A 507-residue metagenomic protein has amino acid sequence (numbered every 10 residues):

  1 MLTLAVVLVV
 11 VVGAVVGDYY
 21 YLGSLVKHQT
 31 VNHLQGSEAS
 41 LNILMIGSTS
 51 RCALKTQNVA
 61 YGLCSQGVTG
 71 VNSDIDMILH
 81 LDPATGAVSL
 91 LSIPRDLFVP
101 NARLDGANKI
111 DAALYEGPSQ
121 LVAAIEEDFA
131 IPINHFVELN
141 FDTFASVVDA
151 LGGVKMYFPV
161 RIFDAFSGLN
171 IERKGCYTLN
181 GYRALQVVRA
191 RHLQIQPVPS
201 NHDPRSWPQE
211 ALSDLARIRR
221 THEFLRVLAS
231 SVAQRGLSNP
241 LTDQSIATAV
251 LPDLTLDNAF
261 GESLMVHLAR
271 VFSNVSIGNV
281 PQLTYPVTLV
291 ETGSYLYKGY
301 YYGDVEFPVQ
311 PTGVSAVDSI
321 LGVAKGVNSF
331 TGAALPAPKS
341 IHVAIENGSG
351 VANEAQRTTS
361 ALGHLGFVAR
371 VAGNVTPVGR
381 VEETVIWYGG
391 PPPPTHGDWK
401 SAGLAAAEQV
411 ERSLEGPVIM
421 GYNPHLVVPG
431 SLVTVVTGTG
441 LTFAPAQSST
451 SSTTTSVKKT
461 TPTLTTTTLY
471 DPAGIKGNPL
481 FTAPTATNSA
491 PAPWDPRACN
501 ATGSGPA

Functional and structural regions predicted by a protein language model:
M1-A507: Non-catalytic, solvent-exposed segments at the cell envelope interface
